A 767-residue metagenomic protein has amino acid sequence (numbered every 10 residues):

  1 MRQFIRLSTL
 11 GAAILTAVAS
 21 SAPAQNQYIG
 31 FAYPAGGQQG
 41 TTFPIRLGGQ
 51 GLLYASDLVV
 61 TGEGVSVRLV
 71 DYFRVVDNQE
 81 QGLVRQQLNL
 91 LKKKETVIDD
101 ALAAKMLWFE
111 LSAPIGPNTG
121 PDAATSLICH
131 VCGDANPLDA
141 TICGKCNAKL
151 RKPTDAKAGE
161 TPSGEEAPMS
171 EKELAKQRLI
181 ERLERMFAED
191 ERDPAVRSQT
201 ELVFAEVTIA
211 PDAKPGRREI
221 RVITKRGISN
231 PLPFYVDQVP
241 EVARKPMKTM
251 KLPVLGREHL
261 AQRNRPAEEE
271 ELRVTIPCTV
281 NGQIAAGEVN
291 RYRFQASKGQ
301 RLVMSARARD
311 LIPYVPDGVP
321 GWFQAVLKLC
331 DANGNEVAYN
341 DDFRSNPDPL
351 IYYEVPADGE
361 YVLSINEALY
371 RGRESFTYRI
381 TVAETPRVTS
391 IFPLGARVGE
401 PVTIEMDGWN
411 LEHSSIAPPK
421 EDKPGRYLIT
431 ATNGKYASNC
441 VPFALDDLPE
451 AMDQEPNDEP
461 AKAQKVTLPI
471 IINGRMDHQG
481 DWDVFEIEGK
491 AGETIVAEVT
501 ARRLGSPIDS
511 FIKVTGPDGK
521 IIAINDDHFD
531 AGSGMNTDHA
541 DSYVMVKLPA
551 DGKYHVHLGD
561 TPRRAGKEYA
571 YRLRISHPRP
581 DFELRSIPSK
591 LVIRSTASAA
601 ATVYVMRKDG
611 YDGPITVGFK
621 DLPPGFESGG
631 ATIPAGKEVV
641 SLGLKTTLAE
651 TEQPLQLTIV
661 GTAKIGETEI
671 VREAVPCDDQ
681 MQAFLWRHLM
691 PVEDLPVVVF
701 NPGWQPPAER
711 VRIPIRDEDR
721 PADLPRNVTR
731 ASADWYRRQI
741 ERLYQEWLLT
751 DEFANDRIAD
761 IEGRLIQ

Functional and structural regions predicted by a protein language model:
S8-A19: Bacterial N-terminal signal peptides
Q25, G40-P44, G48-A123, A156-K225 (+5 more regions): Immunoglobulin-like IPT/TIG beta-sandwich domains and homologous Ig-like subdomains
Q25-Q27, F31-Q39, P44-L90, V236 (+8 more regions): Acidic, Ser/Thr/Pro-rich low-complexity intrinsically disordered segments
S126, G133, A140: Residues immediately within or flanking Cys/His clusters that coordinate Zn2+ in small zinc-binding modules
H130-V131, K145: Short, cysteine/histidine-rich loop/knuckle motifs that typically chelate Zn2+
P137-L138, R151: Short functional micro-motifs and their immediate structural scaffolds
N147-D155, E762-I766: Short Cys/His-rich micro-motifs in 6-15 aa windows
P233-T275, T432-I470: Predominantly extracellular/luminal regions of secreted and cell-surface proteins, especially disulfide-bonded
